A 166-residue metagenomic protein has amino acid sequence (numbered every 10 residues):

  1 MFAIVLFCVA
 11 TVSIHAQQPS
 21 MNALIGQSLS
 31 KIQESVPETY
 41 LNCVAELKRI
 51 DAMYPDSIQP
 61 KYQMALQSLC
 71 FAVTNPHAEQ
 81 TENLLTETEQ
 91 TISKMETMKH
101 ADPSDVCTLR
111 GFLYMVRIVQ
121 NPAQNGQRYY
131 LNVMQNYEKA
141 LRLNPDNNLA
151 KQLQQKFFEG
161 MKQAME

Functional and structural regions predicted by a protein language model:
H15-Q67: N-terminal leader/linker segments that initiate helical-solenoid repeat arrays
S28-S35, C70-E79, G111, V116-N125 (+1 more regions): Short coil/turn linking the two alpha-helices of tandem helical-hairpin repeats
Q33-K48, Q80-T91, Q127-N132: Helix-turn-helix repeat elements of alpha-solenoid scaffolds
I50, M95-E96, A140: Canonical positions in the second alpha-helix
Y54, K99-H100, N144: A structural motif in tetratricopeptide-repeat
S57, D102-P103, N147: Residue-level recognition of tetratricopeptide repeat
